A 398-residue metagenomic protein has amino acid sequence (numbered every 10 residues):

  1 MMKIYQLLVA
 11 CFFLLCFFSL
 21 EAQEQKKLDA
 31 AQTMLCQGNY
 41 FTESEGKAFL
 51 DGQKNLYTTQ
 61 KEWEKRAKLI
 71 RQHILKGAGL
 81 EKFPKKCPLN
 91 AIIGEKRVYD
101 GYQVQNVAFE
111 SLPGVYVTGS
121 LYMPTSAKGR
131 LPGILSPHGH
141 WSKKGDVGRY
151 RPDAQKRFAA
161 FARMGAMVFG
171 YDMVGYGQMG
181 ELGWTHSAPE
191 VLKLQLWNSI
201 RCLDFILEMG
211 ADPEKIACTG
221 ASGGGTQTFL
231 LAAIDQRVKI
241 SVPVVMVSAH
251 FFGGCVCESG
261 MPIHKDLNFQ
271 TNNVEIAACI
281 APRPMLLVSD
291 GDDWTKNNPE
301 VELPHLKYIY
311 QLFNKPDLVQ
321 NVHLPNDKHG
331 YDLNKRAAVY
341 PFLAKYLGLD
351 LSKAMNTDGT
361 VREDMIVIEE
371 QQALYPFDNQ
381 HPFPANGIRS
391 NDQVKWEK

Functional and structural regions predicted by a protein language model:
M1-L28: Bacterial Sec-dependent N-terminal signal peptides
Q23-Y116, V288-K398: Alpha/beta-hydrolase-fold serine-hydrolase catalytic core, especially in secreted/extracellular enzymes
G94-R149: Glycine-rich active-site/cofactor-binding loop and its immediate structural neighborhood
K128-E208, V247-C257, P262: Cap/lid segment of the alpha/beta-hydrolase catalytic domain
G210-S222: Alpha/beta-hydrolase fold nucleophile elbow
K215, K239-A278, R283, D290-L303 (+1 more regions): Mobile cap/lid helix-loop segments that gate and shape the active-site cleft of serine hydrolases
G220-L230: Glycine-rich nucleophile elbow surrounding the catalytic serine of serine-hydrolase chemistry
A233-K239: Conserved hydrolase catalytic core segment
